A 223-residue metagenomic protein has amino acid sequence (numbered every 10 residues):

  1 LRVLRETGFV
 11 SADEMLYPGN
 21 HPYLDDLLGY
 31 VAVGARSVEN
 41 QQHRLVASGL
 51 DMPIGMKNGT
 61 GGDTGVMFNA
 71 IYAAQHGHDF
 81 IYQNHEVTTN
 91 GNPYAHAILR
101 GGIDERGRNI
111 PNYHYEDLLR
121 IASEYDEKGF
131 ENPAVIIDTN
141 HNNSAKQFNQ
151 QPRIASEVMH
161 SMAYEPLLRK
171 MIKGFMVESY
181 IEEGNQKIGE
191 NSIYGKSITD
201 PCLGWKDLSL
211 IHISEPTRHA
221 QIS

Functional and structural regions predicted by a protein language model:
L1-A122, H141-N142, K146-E157, S161-G174 (+1 more regions): Active-site-facing alpha/beta catalytic cores
T7, E131-V135: Short beta-strand/loop segments at the ligand-binding rim of alpha/beta enzyme cores
I121-D126, F130: Redox- and metal-dependent alpha/beta enzyme cores, enriched for Fe-S-associated oxidoreductases and cofactor-handling
A134, N140-H141: Short acidic, glycine-rich surface-loop motifs adjacent to enzyme active sites
I137, G204: Conserved, mostly hydrophobic/aromatic
K187-D200: Short helix/strand-capping connector loops at secondary-structure junctions
H212, P216-S223: Single conserved hydrophobic/aromatic residue that forms the stacking wall/gate of nucleotide- or nucleobase-binding
